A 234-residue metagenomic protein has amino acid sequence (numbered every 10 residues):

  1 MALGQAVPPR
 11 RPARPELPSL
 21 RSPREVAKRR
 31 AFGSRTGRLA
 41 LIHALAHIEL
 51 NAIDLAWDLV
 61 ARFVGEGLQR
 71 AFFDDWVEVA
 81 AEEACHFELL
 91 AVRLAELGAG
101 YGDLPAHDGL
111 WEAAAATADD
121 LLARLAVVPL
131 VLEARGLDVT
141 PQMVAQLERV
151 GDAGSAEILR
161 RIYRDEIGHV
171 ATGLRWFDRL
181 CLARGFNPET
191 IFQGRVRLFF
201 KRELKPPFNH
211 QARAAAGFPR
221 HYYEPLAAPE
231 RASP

Functional and structural regions predicted by a protein language model:
M1-P234: Non-heme di-metal
